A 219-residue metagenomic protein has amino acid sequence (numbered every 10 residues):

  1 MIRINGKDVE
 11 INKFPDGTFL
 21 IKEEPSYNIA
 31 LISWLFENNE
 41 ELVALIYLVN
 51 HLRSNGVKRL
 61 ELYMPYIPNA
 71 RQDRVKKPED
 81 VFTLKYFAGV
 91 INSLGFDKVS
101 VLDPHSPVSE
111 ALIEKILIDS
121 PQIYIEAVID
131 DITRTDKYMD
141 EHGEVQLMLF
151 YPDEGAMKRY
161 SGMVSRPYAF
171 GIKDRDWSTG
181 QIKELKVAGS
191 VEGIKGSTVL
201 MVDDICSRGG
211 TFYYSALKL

Functional and structural regions predicted by a protein language model:
M1-L219: PRPP-associated nucleotide enzymes
